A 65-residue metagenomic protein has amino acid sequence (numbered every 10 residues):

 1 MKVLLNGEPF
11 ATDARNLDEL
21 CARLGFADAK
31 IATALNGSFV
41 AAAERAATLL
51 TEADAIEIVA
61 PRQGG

Functional and structural regions predicted by a protein language model:
M1-G64: Ubiquitin-like/PB1-type beta-grasp interaction modules and other compact soluble beta-rich domains
